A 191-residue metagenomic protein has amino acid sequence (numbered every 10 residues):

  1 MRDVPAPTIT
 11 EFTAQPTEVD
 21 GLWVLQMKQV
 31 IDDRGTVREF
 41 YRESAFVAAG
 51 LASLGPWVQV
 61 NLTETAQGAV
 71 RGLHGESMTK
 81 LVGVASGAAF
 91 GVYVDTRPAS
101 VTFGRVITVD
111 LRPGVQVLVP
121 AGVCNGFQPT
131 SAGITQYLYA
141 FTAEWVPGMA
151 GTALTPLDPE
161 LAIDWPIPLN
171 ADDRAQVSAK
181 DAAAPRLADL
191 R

Functional and structural regions predicted by a protein language model:
M1-L111, G133-Q136, A143-M149, A153-R191: Non-catalytic, conserved peripheral segments adjacent to functional cores
D110-A132: Conserved metal-binding segment of the jelly-roll/cupin
